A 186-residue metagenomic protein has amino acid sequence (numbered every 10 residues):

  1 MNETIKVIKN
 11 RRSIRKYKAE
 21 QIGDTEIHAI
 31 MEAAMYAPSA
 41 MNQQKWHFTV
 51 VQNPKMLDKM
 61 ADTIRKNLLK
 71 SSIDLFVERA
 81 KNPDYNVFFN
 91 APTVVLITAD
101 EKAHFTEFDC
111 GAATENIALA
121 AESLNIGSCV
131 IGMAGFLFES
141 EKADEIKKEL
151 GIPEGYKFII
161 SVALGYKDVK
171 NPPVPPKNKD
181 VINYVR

Functional and structural regions predicted by a protein language model:
M1-R186: Acidic, surface-exposed loops and disordered segments
